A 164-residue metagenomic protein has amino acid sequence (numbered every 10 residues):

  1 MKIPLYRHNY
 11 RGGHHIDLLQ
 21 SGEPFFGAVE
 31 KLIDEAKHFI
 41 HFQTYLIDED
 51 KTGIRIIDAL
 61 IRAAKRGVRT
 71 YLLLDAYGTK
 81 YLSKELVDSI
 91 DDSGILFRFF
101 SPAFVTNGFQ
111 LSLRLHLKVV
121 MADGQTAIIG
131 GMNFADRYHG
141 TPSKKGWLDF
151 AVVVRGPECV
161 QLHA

Functional and structural regions predicted by a protein language model:
M1: Cofactor-/ligand-binding subdomain signature composed of acidic, glycine-rich, tryptophan-containing flexible loops
P4-F39, Q43-A164: HKD-type phospholipase D/PLD-like phosphodiesterase module
